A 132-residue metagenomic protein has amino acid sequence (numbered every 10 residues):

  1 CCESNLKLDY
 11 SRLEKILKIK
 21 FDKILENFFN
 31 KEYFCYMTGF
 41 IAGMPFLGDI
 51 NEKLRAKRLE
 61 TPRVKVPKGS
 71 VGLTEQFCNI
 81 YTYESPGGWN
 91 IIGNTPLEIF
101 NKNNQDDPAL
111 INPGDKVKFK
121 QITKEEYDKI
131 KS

Functional and structural regions predicted by a protein language model:
C1-S132: Glycine-rich active-site loops that engage anionic ligands at enzyme catalytic sites
